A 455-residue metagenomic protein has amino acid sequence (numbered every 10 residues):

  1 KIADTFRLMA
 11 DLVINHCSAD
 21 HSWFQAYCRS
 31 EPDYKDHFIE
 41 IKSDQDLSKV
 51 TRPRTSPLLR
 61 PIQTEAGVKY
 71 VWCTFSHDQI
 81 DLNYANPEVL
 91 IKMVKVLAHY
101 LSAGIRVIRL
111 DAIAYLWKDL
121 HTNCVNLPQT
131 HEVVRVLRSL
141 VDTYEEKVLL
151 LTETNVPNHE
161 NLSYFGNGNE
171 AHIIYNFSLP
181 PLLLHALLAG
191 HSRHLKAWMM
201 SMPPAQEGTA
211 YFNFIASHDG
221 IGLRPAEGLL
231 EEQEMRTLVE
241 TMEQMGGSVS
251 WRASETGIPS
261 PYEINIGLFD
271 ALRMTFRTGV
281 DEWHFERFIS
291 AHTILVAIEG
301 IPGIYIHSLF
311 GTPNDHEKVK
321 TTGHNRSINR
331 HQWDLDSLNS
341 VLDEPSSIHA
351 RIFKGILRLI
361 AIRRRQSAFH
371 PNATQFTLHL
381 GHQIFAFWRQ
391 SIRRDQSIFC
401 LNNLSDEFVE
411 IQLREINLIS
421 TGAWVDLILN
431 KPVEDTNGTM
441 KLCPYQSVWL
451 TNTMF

Functional and structural regions predicted by a protein language model:
K1-F455: Active-site and adjacent substrate-binding regions of carbohydrate-active enzymes
